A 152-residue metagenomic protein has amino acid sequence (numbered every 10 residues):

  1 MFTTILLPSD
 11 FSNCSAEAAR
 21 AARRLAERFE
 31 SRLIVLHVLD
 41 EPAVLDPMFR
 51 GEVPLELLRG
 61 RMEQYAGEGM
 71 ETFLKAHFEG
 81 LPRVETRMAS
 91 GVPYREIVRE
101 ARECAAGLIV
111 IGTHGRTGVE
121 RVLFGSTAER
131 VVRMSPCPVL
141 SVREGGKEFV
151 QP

Functional and structural regions predicted by a protein language model:
M1, R28, L74-I109, K147-P152: Structural beta-alpha unit
M1-E52, K147: Small/aliphatic-rich secondary-structure junction motif
A18, L45-M48, V98-R99, R121-L123 (+1 more regions): Short, well-ordered secondary-structure micro-motifs
L36, E85-A89, L140: General small-molecule cofactor/ligand-binding pocket signal
R50-P54, E103-C104, T127-A128: Short, hinge-like loop/turn segments at secondary-structure boundaries
V53-E68: A short acidic, glycine-rich active-site loop that binds or catalyzes chemistry on phosphate/adenosine moieties
L108-R130, E148-F149: Glycine-rich, Arg-bearing micro-motifs that act as flexible, cationic patches
